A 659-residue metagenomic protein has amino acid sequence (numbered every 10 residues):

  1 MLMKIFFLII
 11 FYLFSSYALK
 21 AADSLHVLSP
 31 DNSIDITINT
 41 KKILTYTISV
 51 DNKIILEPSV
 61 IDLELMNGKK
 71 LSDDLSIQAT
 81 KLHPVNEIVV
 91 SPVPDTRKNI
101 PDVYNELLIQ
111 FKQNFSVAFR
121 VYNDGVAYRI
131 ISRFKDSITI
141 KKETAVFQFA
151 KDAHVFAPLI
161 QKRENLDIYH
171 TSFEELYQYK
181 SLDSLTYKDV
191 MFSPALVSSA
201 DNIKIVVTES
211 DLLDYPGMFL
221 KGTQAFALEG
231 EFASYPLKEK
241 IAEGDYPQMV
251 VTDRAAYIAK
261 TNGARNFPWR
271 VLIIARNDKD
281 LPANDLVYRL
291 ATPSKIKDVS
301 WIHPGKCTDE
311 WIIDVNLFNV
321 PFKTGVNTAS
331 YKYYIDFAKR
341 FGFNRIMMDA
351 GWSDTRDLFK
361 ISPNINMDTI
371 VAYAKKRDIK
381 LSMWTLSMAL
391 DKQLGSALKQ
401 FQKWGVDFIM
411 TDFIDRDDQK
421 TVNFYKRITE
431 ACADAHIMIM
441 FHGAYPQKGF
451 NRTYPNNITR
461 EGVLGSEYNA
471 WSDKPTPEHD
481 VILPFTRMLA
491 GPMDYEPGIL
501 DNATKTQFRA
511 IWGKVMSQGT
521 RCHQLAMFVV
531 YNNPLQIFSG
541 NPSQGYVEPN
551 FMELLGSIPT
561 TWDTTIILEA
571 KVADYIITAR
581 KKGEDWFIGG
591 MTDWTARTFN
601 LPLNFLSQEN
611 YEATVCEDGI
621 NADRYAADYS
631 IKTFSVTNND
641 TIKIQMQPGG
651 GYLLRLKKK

Functional and structural regions predicted by a protein language model:
M1-S24: Bacterial Sec-dependent N-terminal signal peptides
S24-V287: N-terminal accessory beta-strand-rich subdomains and adjacent acidic, glycine-rich linkers that precede catalytic cores
I258-F337, F341-N344: An acidic-aromatic substrate-binding cleft motif
A338, D412, I439, V530 (+1 more regions): Conserved, mostly hydrophobic/aromatic
M348-T520: Aromatic- and carboxylate-enriched substrate-binding clefts and catalytic-loop regions of carbohydrate-active enzymes
G540-F587, M591, D623-A627: Glycan-recognition and catalytic regions of carbohydrate-active enzymes
V572-E612, Y652-L653: Carbohydrate-binding surface patches
T633-K659: C-terminal beta-strand-rich structural cap/linker in extracellular carbohydrate-active enzymes
